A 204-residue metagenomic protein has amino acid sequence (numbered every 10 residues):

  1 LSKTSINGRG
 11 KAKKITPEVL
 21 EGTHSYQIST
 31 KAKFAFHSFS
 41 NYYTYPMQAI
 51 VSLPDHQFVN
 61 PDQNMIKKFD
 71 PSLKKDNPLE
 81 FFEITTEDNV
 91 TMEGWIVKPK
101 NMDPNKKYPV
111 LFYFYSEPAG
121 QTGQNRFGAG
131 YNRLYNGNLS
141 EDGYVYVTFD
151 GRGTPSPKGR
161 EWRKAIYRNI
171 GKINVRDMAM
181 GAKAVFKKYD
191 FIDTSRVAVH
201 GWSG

Functional and structural regions predicted by a protein language model:
L1-T4, D177: Extended hydrophobic/Leu-rich segments
T4-S5, D76: Short, compositionally biased segments
S5-R9, L53-P54: Short loop/turn segments that connect beta-strands within beta-propeller blades
N7-R9, E21, A119: Feature targets compositionally biased, intrinsically disordered low-complexity regions with long contiguous runs
R9-P17: Blade-edge beta-strand/turn elements of extracellular beta-propeller and related beta-sheet repeat scaffolds
T16-P17, H24-G204: Serine-hydrolase catalytic core recognition
